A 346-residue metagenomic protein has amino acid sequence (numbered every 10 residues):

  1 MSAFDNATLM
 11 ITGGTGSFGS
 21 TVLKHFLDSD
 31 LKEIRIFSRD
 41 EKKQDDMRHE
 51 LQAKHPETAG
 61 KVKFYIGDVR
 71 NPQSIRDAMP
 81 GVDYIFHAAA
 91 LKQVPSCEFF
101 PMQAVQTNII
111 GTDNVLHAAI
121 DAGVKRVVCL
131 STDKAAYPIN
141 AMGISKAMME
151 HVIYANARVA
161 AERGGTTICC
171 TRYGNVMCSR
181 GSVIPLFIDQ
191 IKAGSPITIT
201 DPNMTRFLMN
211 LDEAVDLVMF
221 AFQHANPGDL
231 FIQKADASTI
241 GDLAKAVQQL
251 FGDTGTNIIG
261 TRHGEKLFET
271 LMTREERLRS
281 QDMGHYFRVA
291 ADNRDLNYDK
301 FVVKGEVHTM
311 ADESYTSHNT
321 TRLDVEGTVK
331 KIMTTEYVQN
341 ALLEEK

Functional and structural regions predicted by a protein language model:
A7-S29: N-terminal Rossmann NAD(P)H-binding glycine-rich loop of SDR-like oxidoreductase domains
T12, M79-A88, C129: Rossmann-fold scaffold of SDR-type NAD(P)-dependent oxidoreductases
D30-D46: Conserved glycine-rich Rossmann-like NAD(P)H-binding loop of the short-chain dehydrogenase/reductase
S38, Y65-I66, Q106, D201 (+1 more regions): Conserved residues in the N-terminal Rossmann fold of short-chain dehydrogenase/reductase
K63-Y84: Conserved Rossmann-fold cofactor-binding substructure of NAD(P)-dependent oxidoreductases
F64, A104, I168-T171: Hydrophobic/aromatic anchor residues within beta-strands of the central parallel beta-sheet of Rossmann-like
H87, L91-A147, A155: Conserved Rossmann-fold NAD(P)-dependent oxidoreductase catalytic core, especially the SDR/UDP-sugar
V115, A155-K346: Strand-loop microenvironment adjacent to phosphate/nucleotide-handling motifs in alpha/beta enzyme folds
